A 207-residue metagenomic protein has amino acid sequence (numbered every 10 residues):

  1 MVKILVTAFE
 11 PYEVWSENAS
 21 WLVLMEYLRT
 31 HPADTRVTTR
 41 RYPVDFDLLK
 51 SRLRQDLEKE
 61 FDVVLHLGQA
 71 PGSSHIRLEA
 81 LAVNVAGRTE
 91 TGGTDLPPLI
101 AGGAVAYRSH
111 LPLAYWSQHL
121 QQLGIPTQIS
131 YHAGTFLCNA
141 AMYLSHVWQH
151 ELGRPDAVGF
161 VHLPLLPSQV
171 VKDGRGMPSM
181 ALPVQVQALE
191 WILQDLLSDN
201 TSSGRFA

Functional and structural regions predicted by a protein language model:
M1-T135, H146-P155, G174-A207: N-terminal catalytic or cofactor-binding beta/alpha core of small enzyme domains
H162-L165: An accessory alpha-helical subdomain
P167-V171: Short acidic/His/Gly/Ser-rich catalytic and metal-binding motifs that mark active-site loops of diverse hydrolases
